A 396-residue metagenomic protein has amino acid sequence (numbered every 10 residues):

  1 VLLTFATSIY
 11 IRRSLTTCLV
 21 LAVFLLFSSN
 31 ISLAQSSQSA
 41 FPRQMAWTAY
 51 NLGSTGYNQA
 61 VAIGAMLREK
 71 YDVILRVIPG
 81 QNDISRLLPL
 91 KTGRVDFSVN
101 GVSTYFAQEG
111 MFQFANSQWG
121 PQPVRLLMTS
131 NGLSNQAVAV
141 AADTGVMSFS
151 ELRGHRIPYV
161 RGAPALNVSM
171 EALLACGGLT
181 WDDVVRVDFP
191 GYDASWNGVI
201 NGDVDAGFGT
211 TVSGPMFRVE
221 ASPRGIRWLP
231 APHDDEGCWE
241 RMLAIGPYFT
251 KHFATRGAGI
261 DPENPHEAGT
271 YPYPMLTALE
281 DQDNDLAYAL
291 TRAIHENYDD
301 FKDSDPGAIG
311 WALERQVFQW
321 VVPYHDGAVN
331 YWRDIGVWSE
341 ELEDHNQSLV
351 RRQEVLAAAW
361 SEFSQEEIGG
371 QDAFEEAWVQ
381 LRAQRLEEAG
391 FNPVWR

Functional and structural regions predicted by a protein language model:
V1-R12: N-terminal secretory signal peptides that target proteins for export/translocation
T17-S29: Bacterial N-terminal signal peptides
N30-A34: Sec/Tat signal peptide C-region and signal peptidase I cleavage site
S36-G162, L166-A172, C176, V187: Short, glycine-/small- and polar/acidic-enriched structural segments that line small-molecule recognition paths
P42, T211-R224, W228, D285-A287 (+1 more regions): An extracytoplasmic/periplasmic, membrane-proximal ligand-sensing/linker region
L67-Y71, R94, V102, A142 (+10 more regions): Sec/Tat-exported extracytoplasmic proteins
V102-T104, M111-Q118, S134, T144 (+1 more regions): Pocket-lining segment of extracytoplasmic ligand-binding domains
H155-A172, Y248-A312, Q316-V321: Ligand-binding clefts/hinges and TM-proximal coupling segments of bilobed small-molecule sensing domains
